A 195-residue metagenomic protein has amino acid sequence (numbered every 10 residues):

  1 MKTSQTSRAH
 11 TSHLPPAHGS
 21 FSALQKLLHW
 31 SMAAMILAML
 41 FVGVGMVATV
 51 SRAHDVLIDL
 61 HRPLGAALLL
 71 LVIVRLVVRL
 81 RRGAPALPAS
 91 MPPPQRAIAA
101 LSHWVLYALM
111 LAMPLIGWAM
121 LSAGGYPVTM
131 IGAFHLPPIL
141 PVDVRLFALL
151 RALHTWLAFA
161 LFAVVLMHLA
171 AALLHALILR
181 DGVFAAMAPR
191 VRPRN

Functional and structural regions predicted by a protein language model:
M1-N195: Membrane-embedded alpha-helical bundles that constitute the cytochrome b-like, heme-associated redox core of multi-pass
